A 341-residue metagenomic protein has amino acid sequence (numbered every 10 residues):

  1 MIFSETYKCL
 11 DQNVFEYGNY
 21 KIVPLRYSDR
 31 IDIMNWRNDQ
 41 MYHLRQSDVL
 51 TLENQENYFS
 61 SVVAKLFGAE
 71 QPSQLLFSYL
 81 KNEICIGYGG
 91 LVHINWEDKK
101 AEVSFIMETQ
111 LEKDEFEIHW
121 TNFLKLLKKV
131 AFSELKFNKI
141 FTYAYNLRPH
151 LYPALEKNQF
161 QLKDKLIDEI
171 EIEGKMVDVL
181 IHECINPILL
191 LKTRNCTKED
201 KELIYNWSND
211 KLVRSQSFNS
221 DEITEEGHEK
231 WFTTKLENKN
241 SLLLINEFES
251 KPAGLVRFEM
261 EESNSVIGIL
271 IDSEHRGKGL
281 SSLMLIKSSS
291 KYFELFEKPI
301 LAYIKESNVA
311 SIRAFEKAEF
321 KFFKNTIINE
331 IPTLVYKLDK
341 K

Functional and structural regions predicted by a protein language model:
M1-R30, N38, L80-L203, W207-K211 (+1 more regions): Acyl-donor (CoA/ACP) binding surface of acyl/acetyltransferases
Q12, Q40, Q46, Q55 (+4 more regions): Residue-identity detector for glutamine
Y27-M34, L52, E56-S60, K198-Y205 (+3 more regions): An amphipathic alpha-helix signature
D39-Y42, A64, D210-V213, E222 (+3 more regions): Residue-level marker of structural boundaries
M41-V62, L212-K230: Conserved GNAT-fold acetyl-CoA-binding loop/helix
L44, L66, S215, L236-N240 (+1 more regions): Amphipathic alpha-helical interaction segments
S47, A69-S73, F218, L242 (+2 more regions): Short, polar/charged, Gly/Pro-enriched helix-capping and turn/loop motifs at alpha-helix termini and inter-helix linkers
V62-S78, T233-I245, G254: A short helix-loop-beta-strand connector motif used in the catalytic cores of GNAT acetyltransferases and, in some
